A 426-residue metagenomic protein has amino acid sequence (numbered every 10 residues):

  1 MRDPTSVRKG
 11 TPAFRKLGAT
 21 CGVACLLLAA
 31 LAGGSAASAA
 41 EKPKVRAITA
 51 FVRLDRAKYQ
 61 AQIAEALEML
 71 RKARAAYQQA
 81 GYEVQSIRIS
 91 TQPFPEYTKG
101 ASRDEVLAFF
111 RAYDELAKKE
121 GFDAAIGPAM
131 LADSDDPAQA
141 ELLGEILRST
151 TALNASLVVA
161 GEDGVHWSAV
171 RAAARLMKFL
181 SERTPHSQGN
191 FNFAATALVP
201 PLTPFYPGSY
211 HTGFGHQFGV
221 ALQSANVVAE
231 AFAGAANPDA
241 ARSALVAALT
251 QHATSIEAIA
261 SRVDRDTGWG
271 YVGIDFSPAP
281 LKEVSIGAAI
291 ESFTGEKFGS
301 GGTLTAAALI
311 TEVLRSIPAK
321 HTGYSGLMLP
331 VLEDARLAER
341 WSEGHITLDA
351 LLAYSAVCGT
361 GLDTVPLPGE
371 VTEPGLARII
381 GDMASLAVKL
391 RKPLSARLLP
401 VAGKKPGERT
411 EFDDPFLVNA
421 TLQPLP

Functional and structural regions predicted by a protein language model:
M1-K16: N-terminal secretory signal peptides that target proteins for export/translocation
R8, V23, A37-A40: Serine/proline-rich low-complexity intrinsically disordered segments, especially terminal tails, linkers
T20-A32: Bacterial N-terminal signal peptides
A29-E41: Bacterial Sec-dependent signal peptides at the C-terminal "C-region" and cleavage site
A39-P426: Anaerobic metallocofactor- and corrinoid-dependent redox/one-carbon enzyme cores, especially those from methanogenesis
